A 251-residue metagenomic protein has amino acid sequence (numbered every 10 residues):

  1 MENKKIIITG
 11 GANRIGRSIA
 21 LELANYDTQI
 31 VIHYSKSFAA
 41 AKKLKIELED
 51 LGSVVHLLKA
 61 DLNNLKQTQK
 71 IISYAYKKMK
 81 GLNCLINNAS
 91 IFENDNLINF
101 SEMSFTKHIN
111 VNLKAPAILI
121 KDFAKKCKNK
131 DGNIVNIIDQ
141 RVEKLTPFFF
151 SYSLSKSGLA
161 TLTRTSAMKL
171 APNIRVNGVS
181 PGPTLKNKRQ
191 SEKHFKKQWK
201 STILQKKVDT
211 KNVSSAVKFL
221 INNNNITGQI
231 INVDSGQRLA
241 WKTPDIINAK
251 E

Functional and structural regions predicted by a protein language model:
A12-R14: Conserved glycine-rich cofactor-binding loop
T28-K43: Conserved glycine-rich Rossmann-like NAD(P)H-binding loop of the short-chain dehydrogenase/reductase
N88-E93, G236: Conserved NAD(P)H cofactor-binding loop of Rossmann-fold oxidoreductase domains
N96-L97, S104-T106, Q198: Substrate-binding pocket helix/loop in short-chain dehydrogenase/reductase
N133-A171, P183, Q237-L239: Catalytic loop of short-chain dehydrogenase/reductase
A160, L170-T184, I226-V233: Conserved Rossmann-fold SDR core element
T210-V233, R238-L239: C-terminal substrate-recognition "lid" of short-chain dehydrogenase/reductases
